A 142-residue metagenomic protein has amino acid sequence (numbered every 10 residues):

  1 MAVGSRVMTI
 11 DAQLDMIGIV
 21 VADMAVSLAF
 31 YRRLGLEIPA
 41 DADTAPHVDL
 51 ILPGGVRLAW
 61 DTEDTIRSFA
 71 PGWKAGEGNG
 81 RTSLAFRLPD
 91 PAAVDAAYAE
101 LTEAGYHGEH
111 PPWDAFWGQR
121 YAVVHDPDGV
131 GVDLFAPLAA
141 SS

Functional and structural regions predicted by a protein language model:
A2-I10, D49-I51, Y98-S142: Vicinal oxygen chelate
A2-L28, L34, A40, R81-F86 (+1 more regions): N-terminal beta-strand motif that seeds the catalytic metal site of vicinal oxygen chelate
Q13-A22, V48-I51, P71-E100, R120-H125: Vicinal oxygen chelate
G18-R67: Core segments of cupin and vicinal oxygen chelate
S27, Y31, V94, L101: Hydrophobic pocket/interface hotspot
R57-L58, G76-E77, D128: Short, hinge-like loop/turn segments at secondary-structure boundaries
D61, A85-R87, P111, F135: A cross-family glycoside hydrolase active-site/sugar-binding cleft signature
T65-G72, S141-S142: A short, acidic/glycine-rich surface segment
